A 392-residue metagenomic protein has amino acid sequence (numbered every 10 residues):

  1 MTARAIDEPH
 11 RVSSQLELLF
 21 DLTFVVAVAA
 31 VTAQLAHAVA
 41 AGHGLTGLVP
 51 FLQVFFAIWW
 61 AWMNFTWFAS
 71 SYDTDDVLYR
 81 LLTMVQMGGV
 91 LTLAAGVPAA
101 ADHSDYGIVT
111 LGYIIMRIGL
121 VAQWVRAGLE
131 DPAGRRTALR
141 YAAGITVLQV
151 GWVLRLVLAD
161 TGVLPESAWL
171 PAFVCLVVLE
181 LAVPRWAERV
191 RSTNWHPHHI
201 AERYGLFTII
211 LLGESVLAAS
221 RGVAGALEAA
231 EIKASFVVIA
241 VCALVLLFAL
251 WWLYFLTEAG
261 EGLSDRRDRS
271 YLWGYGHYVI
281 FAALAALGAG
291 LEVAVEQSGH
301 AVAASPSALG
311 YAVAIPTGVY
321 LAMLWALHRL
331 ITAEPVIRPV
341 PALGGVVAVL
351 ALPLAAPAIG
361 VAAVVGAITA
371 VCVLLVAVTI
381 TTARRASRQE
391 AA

Functional and structural regions predicted by a protein language model:
M1-S14, L18, T23, A29 (+7 more regions): Predominantly late transmembrane helices and immediately cytosolic-facing juxtamembrane segments
T32-T46, S70, A99-A100, T161 (+1 more regions): Short, hydrophobic transmembrane alpha-helix segments
P341-A342, A356-G360: C-terminal "closing" transmembrane helix and its immediate cytosolic amphipathic cap in multi-pass membrane proteins
I359-A370: Loop-to-transmembrane alpha-helix initiation sites
